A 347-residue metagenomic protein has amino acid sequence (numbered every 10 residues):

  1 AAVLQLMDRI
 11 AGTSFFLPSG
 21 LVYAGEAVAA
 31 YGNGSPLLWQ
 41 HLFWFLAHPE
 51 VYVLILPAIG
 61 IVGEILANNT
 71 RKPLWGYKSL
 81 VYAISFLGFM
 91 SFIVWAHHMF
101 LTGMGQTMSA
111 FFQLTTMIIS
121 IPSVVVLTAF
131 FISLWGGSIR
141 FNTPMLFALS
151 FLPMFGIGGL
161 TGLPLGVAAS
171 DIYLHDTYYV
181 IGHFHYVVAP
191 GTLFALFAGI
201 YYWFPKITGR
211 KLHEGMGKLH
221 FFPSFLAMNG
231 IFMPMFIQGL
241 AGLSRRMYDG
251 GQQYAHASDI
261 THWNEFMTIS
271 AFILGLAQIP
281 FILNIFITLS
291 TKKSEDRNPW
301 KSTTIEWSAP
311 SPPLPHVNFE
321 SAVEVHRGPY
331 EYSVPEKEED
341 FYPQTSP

Functional and structural regions predicted by a protein language model:
A1-P347: Membrane-embedded and interfacial regions of multi-pass energy-transducing membrane proteins
